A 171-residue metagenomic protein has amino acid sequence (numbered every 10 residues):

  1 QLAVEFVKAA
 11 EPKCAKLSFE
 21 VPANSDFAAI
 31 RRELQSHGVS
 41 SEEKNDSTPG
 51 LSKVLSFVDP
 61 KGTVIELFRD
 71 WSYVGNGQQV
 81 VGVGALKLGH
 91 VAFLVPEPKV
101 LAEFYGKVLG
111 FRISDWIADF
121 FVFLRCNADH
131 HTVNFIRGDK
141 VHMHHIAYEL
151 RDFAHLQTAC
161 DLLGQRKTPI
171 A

Functional and structural regions predicted by a protein language model:
Q1-L2, D46-P49, F93-H131, I136: Core segments of cupin and vicinal oxygen chelate
L2, K16, H90, H131-V133 (+2 more regions): Histidine-centered active-site/metal-ligand motif
L2-V4, G62-E66, V74, H130-N134: Short, charged/polar, Gly/Pro-enriched secondary-structure boundary elements
V7-L34, K53-V58, K87-P96, D139-R166: Vicinal oxygen chelate
R31-G84, V122, R166-A171: Vicinal oxygen chelate
L34, G62, L101, Y105-G106 (+1 more regions): Conserved active-site tyrosine of GNAT-family acetyltransferases
N76-L94, L101: Glycine-rich adenosyl-nucleotide cofactor-binding module
Q79-G82, T132-M143: Solvent-exposed, charged amphipathic helical/linker segments at domain boundaries
